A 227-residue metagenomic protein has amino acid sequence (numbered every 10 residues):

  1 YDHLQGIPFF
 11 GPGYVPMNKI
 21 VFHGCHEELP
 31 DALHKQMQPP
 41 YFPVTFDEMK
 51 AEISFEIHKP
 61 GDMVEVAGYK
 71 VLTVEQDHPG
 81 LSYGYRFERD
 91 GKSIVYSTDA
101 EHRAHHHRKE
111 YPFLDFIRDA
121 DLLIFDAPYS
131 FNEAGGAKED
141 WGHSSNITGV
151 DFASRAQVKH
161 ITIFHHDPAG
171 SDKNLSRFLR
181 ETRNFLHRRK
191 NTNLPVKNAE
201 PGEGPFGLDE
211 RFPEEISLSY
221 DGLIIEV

Functional and structural regions predicted by a protein language model:
Y1-V95, R103, L114-D115, K173-V227: Binuclear metal-dependent hydrolase catalytic cores
D99: Conserved acidic
A104-L208, F212-E214: Cap/insert and terminal regions of metallo-dependent hydrolase folds
